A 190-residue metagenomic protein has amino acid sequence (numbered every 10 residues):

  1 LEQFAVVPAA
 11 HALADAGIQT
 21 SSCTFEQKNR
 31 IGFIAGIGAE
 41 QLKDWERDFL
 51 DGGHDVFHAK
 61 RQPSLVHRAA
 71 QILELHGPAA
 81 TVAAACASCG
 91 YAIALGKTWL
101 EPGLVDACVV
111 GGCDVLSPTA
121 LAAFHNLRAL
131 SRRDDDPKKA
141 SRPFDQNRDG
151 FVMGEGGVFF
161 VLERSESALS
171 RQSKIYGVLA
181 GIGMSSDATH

Functional and structural regions predicted by a protein language model:
L1-Q3, R30, I37-L50, H54-L95 (+1 more regions): Conserved catalytic cysteine-centered active-site region of acyl-thioester-dependent Claisen-condensing enzymes
E2-E26, G32-A35: Feature captures the FAD/FMN-dependent oxidoreductase FAD-binding
A5-I18, L73, A80-C113, F151-S173: Active-site-proximal alpha-helical scaffold in enzymes
R30-I34, D106-V110, S141, Y176: Short glycine-aspartate micro-motif
I37-E40, A84-S88, G112-S117, G181-S186: Acidic, glycine-rich active-site loops and adjacent beta-strand->loop/helix elements that engage anionic groups
D44, T119-A120: Cytochrome P450 core scaffold surrounding the K-helix E-X-X-R motif and the conserved "meander" helix-loop region
P137-H190: Condensing-enzyme catalytic core mediating Claisen C-C bond formation in acyl metabolism
